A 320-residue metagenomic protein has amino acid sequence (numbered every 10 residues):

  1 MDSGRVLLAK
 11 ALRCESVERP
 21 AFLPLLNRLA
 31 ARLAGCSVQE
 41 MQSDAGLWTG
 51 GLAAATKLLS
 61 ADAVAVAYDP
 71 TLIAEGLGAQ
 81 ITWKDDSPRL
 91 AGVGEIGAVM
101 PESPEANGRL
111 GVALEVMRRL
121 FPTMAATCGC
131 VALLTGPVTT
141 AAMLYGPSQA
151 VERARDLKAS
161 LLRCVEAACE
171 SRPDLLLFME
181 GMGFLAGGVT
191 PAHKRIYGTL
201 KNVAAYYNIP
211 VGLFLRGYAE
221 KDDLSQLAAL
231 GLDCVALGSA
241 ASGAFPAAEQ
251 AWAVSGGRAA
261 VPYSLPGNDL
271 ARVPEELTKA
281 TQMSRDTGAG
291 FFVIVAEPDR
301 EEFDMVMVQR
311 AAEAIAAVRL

Functional and structural regions predicted by a protein language model:
M1-L29, L114-A126, L320: N-terminal amphipathic alpha-helix/helix-capping segment at the start of soluble metabolic enzymes
L7-L8, L33, A205-L320: Catalytic-face loop-and-helix region of soluble metabolic enzyme cores
R13-M41, P70-T71, G76-W83, A126-E152 (+2 more regions): N-terminal small/glycine-rich loop or linker at the start of catalytic domains across soluble metabolic enzymes
A34-W48, L144-R163, V189-T190, G212 (+1 more regions): Active-site mouth loops of central-metabolism enzymes
A63-D85, R89-G108, R172-P191, V295-D299: Glycine-rich, proline-tolerant flexible connector loops at the mouths of alpha/beta enzymes
G78-S171: Active-site-proximal, glycine-rich beta->alpha crossover segments in alpha/beta enzymes that shape flexible
L90-V93, E105-C128, G188-L213, W252-G257 (+1 more regions): Alpha-helix-loop-beta-strand connector modules within alpha/beta enzyme cores
P147-L176, T190, K194-Y206, L224-L232 (+1 more regions): Alpha/beta enzyme core
